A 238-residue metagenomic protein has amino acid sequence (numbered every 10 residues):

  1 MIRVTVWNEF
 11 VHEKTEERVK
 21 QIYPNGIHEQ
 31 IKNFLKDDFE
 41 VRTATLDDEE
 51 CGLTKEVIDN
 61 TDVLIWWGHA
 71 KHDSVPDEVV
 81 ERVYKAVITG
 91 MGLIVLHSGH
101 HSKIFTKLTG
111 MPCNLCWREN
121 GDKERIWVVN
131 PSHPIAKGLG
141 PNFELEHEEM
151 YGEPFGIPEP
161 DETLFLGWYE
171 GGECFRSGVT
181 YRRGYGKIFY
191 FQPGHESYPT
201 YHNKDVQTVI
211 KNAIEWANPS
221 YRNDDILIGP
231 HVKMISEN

Functional and structural regions predicted by a protein language model:
M1-N60, I228-N238: Aromatic-Pro/Gly-enriched surface loop or interdomain linker that acts as a lid/target-recognition segment
T5-E9, L96, F191: Short hydrophobic segments within beta-strands
V11-H12, D48, A70-D73, G99-I104 (+1 more regions): Solvent-exposed loop/turn segments at secondary-structure junctions within structured extracellular/periplasmic domains
E40-R42, D59-N60, W117-Q192, L227 (+1 more regions): Catalytic beta-strand/loop cores that center a nucleophilic Ser/Cys/Thr and support acyl-enzyme chemistry
D47-T54, K71-P76, G171: Acidic-and-aromatic substrate-binding clefts and catalytic sites of carbohydrate-active enzymes
I65-W66, V95: Redox-cofactor binding/interface segments in oxidoreductases and associated redox assembly factors
K71-G138: A glycine-rich, often tryptophan-bearing local segment used as a flexible ligand/cofactor-contacting loop or short
E119, R183-N238: Extracellular ligand-binding/catalytic regions of CAZymes and related secreted enzymes and adhesion modules
